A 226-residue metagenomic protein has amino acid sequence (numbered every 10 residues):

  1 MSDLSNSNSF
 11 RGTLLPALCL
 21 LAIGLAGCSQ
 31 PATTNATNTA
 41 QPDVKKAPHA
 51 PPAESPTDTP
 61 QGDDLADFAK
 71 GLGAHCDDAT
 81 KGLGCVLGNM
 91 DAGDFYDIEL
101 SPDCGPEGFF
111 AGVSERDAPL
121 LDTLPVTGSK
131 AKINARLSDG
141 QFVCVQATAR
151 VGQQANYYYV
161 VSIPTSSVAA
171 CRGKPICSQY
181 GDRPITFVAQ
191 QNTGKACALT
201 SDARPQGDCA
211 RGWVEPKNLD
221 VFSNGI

Functional and structural regions predicted by a protein language model:
S2-A17: Bacterial N-terminal signal peptides that target proteins for export
G24-G27: C-terminal motif of bacterial Sec signal peptides marking the signal peptidase cleavage site
A32, A36, P42-V44, P48-G108 (+3 more regions): Boundary regions of SH3-family modules and the immediately adjacent low-complexity/disordered segments in eukaryotic
G108-T123: Short, basic/aromatic beta-hairpin or loop at an interaction surface
G112, S129, T148: Secreted/periplasmic proteins that engage bacterial cell-wall peptidoglycan
P125-K132: Short alpha-helix capping/helix-loop boundary micro-motifs
A147-Q153, P164: Short, charged beta-turn/beta-strand-edge "cap" motif at the junction between a beta-strand and an adjacent loop
